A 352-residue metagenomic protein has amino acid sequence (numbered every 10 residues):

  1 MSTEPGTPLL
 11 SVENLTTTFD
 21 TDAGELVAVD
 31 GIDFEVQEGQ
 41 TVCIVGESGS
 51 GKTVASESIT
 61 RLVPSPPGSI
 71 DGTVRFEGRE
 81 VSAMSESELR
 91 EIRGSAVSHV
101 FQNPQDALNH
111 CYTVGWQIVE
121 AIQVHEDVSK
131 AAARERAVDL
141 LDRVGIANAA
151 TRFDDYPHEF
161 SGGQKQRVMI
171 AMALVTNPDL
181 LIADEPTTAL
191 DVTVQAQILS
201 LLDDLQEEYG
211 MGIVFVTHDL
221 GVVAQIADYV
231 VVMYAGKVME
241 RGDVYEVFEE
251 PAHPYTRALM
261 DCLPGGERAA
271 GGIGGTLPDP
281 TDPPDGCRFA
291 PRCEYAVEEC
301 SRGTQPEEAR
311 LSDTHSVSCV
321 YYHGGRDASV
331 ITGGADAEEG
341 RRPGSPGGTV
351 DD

Functional and structural regions predicted by a protein language model:
M1-E249, H323-D352: ABC transporter nucleotide-binding domains
G242-D351: Charged, flexible cofactor/metal-binding loops and thiol motifs
